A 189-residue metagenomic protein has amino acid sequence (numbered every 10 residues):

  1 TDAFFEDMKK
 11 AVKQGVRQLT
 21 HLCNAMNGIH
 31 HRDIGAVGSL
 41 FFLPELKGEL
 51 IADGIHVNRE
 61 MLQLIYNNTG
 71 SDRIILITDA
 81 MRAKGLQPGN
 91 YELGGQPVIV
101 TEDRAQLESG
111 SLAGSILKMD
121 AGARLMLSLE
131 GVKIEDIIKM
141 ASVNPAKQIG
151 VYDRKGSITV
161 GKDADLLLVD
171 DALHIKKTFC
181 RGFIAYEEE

Functional and structural regions predicted by a protein language model:
T1-D2, D53-H56: Glycine-rich beta-to-alpha transition loops that act as phosphate-gripper elements at the mouths of alpha/beta enzyme
T1-I34, G85, G182: Histidine/acidic-residue-rich, glycine-tolerant segments that coordinate divalent metal ions
E6-K13, Q63-D72: Short amphipathic alpha-helices and their capping/turn segments at secondary-structure boundaries
E6-M8, A36, M61, G156: Short acidic active-site motifs
C23, M81, A172: Anionic group-transfer/hydrolysis microenvironments
R32-L50, G54, Y66-T78, A83-L168: His/Asp/Glu-enriched, well-ordered alpha-helical/loop segment that forms or immediately abuts the divalent-metal
R154, D163-E189: C-terminal regulatory/interaction regions
